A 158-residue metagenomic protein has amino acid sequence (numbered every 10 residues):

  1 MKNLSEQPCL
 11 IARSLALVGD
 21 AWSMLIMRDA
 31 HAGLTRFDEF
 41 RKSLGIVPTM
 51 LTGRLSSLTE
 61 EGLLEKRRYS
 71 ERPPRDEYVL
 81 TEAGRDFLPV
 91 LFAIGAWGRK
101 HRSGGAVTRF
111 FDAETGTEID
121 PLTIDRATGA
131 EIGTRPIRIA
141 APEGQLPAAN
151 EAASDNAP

Functional and structural regions predicted by a protein language model:
M1-V18, A153-A157: N-terminal leader segment of winged-helix/HTH proteins
C9-M50: N-terminal helix-turn-helix DNA-binding core of bacterial DNA-binding proteins
S14, M24, E61, V90-H101: Alpha-helical linker/hinge and terminal dimerization helices associated with HTH transcriptional regulators
G19, S70-L91: Basic, amphipathic "hinge/linker" alpha-helix immediately C-terminal to the N-terminal HTH DNA-binding motif
F37, R41-Y69, P73: Canonical helix-turn-helix DNA-binding module
F92, A96-P158: C-terminal regulatory/oligomerization modules of transcriptional regulators
